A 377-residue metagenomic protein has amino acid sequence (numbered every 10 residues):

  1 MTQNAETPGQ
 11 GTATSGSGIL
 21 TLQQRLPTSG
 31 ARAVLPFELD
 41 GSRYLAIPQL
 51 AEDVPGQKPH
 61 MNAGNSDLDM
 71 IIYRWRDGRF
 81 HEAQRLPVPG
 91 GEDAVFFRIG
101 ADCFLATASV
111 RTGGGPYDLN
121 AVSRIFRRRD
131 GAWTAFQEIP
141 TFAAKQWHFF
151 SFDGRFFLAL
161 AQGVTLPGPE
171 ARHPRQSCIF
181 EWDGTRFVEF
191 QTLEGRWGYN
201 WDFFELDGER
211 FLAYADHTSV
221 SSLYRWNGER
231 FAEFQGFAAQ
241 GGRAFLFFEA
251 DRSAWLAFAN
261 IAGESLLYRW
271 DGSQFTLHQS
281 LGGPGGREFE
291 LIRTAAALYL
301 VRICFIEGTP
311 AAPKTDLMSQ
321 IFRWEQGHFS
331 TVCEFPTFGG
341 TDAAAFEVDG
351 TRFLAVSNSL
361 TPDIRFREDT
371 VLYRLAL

Functional and structural regions predicted by a protein language model:
E6-S29, R79: A short helix->beta-strand "capping" segment at the edge of beta-propeller domains
T21-L26, H81-R85, T134-E138, V188-L193 (+3 more regions): A short beta-strand motif characteristic of beta-propeller blades
Q24-Q57: Beta-strand-rich domains and repeat architectures in extracellular enzymes and scaffolds, especially beta-propellers
G30-P36, P89-F96, F142-F149, R196-F203 (+3 more regions): Repeated scaffold domains used in trafficking and secretory/extracellular systems, primarily beta-propellers
G41-A46, A101-T107, G154-A159, G208-L212 (+3 more regions): Entry beta-strands of beta-propeller and related beta-repeat scaffolds
A51-G56, M61-G64, V110-P116, G163-P169 (+4 more regions): Short glycine/acidic-enriched loop and turn motifs that connect beta-strands
N65-W75, N120-R128, P174-W182, D316-W324 (+1 more regions): Beta-propeller blade signature
T337-L377: Blade-level signature of beta-propeller repeat domains, shared across WD40, Kelch, NHL, RCC1 and BNR/Asp-box propellers
